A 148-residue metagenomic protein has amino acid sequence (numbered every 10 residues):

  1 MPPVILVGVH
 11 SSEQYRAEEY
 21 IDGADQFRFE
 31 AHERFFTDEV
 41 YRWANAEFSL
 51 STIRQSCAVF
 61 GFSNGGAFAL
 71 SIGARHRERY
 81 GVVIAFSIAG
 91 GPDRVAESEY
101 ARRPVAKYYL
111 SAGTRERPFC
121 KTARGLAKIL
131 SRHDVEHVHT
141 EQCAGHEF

Functional and structural regions predicted by a protein language model:
M1-F148: Non-catalytic cap/lid and distal C-terminal segments of serine-dependent acyl enzymes
